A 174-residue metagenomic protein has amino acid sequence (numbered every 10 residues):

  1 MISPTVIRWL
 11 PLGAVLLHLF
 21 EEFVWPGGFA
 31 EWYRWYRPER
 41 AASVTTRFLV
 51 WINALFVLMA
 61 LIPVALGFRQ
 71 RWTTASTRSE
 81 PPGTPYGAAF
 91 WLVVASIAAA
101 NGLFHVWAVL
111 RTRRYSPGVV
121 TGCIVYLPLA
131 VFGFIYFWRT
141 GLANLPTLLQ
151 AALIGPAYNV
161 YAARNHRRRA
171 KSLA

Functional and structural regions predicted by a protein language model:
I2-E22: N-terminal signal-anchor transmembrane alpha helix
L16-F23, A98-V109, P156-R169: Transmembrane alpha-helical segments that form the membrane-embedded catalytic/substrate-channel core of multi-pass
E22-S43, N165-A174: Cytosolic, membrane-interface loops and tails of multi-pass inner-membrane proteins
F48-F68, A100-N101, V125-A130: Core segments of transmembrane alpha-helices that mediate helix-helix packing or line hydrophobic substrate/ligand
W72-T73, P82, V106-S116, F137-L142: Membrane-interface helix caps and helix-loop-helix hairpins in membrane proteins
V93-H105, S116-F137: Hydrophobic alpha-helical membrane segments
R111-I124, A143-Q150: Non-cytosolic membrane-interface motifs at loop->transmembrane helix junctions
A130-A174: Terminal transmembrane helical module of multi-pass membrane proteins
